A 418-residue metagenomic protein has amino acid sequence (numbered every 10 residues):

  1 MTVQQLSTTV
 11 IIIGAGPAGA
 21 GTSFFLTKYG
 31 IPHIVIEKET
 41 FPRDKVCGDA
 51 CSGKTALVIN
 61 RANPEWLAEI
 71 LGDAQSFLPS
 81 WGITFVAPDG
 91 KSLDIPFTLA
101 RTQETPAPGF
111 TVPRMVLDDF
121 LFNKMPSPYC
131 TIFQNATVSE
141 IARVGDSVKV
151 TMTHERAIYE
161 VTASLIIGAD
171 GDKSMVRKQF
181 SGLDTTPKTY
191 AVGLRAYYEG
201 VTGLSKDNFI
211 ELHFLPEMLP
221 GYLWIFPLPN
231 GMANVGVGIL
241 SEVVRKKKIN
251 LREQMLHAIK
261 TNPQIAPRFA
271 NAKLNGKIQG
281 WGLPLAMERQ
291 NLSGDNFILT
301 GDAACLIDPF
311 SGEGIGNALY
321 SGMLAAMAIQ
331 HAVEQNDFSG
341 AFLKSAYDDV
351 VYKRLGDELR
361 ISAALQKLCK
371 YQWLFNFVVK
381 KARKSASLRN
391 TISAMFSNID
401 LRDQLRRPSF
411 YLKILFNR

Functional and structural regions predicted by a protein language model:
V3-A18: Beta1/beta-strand and adjacent pyrophosphate-binding region of the FAD-binding site in flavoprotein oxidoreductases
V10-I12, H33, F297: Conserved hydrophobic helix-helix packing surfaces used for dimerization/oligomerization
T27-C47: Glycine-rich FAD pyrophosphate-binding loop
K45-D89: N-terminal FAD cofactor-binding segment of flavoenzymes
A100-N123, R245-N250: Short beta-strand to alpha-helix junction loop
K124-A266: Predominantly flavin-linked oxidoreductase catalytic cores and closely associated redox partners
V243-A328, V333-D337: FAD/FMN-dependent oxidoreductases across multiple families
Q330-R418: C-terminal helical "tail/cap" subdomain of flavin- and related membrane-associated enzymes
